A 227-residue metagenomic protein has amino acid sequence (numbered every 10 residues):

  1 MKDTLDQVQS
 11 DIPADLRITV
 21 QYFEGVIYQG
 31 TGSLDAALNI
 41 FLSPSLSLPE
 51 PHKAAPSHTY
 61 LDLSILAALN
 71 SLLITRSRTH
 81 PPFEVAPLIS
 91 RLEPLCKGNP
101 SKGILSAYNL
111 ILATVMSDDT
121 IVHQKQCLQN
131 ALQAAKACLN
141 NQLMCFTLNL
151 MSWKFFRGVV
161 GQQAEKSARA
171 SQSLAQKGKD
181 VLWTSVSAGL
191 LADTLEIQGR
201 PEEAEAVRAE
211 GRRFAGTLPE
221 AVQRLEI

Functional and structural regions predicted by a protein language model:
K2-H52, P56-S71: Solenoidal tandem-repeat scaffolds enriched in leucines and small polar residues
K2-S10, N39-A55, I89-G98, Q129-N140 (+2 more regions): Amphipathic alpha-helical segments of tetratricopeptide repeats
I12-L16, P56-S64, E84, P100-L105 (+6 more regions): Structural signature of alpha-solenoid helical repeat junctions
L16-F23, G30, L63-L72, I104-A113 (+5 more regions): "A position-specific structural signal for the A-helix of alpha-solenoid helical repeats
R17, Y22-V26, G30-S33, L48-P49 (+8 more regions): Large eukaryotic, non-enzymatic subunits of multiprotein complexes that serve as scaffolds/tethers, characterized by
I27, L72-T75, A113-M116, A134 (+3 more regions): Residue-level signature for tetratricopeptide repeat
N130, A137-I227: C-terminal non-catalytic interaction modules
